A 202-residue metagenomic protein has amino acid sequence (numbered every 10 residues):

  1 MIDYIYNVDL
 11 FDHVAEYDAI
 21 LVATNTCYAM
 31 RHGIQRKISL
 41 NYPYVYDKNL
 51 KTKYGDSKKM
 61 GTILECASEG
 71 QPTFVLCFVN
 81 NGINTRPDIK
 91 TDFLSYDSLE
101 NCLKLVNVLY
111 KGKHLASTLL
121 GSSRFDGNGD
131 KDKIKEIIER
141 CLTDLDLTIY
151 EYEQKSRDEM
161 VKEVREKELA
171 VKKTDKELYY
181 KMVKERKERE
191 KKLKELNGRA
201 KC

Functional and structural regions predicted by a protein language model:
M1-C202: Macrodomain-like recognition of ADP-ribose-binding/processing modules
